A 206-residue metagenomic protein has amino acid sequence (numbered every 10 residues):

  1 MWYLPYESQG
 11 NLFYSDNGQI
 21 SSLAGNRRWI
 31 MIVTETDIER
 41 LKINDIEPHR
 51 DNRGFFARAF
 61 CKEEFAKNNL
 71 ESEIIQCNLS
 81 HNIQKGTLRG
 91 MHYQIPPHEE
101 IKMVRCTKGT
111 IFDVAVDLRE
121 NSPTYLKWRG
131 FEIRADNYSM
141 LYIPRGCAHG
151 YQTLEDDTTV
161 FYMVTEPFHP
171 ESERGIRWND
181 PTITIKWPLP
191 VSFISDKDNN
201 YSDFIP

Functional and structural regions predicted by a protein language model:
Y3-Y6, D16: Intrinsic low-complexity/disordered segments
I30-D136, D156-D157, Y162-P206: Non-catalytic, conserved peripheral segments adjacent to functional cores
I133-E155: Conserved metal-binding segment of the jelly-roll/cupin
